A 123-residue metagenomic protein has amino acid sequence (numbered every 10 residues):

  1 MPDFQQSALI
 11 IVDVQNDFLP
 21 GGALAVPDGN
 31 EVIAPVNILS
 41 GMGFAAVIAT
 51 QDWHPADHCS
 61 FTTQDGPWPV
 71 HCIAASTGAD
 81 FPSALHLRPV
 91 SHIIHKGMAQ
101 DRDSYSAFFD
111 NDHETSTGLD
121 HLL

Functional and structural regions predicted by a protein language model:
M1-F109: Active-site acidic carboxylates
D101-L123: Alpha-helical scaffold elements lining the catalytic groove of polysaccharide deacetylases
